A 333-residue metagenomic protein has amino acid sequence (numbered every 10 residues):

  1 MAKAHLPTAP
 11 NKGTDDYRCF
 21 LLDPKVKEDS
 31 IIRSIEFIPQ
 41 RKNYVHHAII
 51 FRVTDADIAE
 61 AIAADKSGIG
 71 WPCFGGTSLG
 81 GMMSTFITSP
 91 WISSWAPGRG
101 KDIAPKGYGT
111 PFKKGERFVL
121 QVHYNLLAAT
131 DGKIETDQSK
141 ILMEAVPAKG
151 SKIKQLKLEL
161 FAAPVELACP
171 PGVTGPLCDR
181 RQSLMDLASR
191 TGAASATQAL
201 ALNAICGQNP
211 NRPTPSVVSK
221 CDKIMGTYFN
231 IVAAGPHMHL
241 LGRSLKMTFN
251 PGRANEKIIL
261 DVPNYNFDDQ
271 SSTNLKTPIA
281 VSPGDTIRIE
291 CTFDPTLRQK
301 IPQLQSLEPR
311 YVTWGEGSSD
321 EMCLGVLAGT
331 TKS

Functional and structural regions predicted by a protein language model:
M1-S333: Beta-strand-centric surfaces of beta-sandwich/beta-rich domains
